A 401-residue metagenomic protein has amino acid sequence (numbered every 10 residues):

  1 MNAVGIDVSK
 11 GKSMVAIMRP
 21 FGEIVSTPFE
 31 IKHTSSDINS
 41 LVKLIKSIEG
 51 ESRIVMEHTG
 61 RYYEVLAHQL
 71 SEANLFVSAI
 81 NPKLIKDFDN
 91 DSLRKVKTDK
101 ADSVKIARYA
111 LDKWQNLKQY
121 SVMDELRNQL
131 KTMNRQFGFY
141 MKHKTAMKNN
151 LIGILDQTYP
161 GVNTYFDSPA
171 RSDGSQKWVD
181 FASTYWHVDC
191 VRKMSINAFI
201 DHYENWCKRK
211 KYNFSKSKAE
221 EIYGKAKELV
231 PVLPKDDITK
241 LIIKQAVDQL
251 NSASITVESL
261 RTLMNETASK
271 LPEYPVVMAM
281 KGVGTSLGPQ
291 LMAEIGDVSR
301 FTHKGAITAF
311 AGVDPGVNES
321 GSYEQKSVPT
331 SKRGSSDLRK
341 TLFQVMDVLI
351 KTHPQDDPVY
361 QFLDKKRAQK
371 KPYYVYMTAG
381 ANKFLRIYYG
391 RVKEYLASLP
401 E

Functional and structural regions predicted by a protein language model:
M1-E401: A detector of single, family-specific signature residues that are central to catalytic or substrate-handling motifs
